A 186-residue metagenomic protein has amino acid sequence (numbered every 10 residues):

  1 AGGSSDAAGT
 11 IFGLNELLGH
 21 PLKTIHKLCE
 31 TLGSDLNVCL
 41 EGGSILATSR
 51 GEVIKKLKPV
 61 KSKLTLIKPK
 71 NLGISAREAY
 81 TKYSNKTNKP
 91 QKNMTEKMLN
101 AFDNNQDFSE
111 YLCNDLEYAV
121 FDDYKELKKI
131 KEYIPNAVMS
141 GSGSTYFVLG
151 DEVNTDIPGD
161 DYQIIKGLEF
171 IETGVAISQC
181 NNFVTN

Functional and structural regions predicted by a protein language model:
A1-I25, V38: DPxDG-like acidic metal-binding loop motif
G2-G3, M139-S144: Glycine-rich beta-strand-to-loop/alpha-helix junction loops that act as flexible
L22-L32, I157: Short, well-structured alpha-helical segments that form the helix of a local strand-helix-strand
V38, V138-M139: General beta-strand structural signal in soluble alpha/beta enzymes
E41, I45-N136, D151-N186: Conserved, helical-rich catalytic subdomain that frames metal- and/or nucleotide-binding sites in enzyme alpha/beta
F147-L149: Short hydrophobic/aromatic beta-strand micro-patches that form the beta-sheet surface supporting nucleotide- or nucleic
